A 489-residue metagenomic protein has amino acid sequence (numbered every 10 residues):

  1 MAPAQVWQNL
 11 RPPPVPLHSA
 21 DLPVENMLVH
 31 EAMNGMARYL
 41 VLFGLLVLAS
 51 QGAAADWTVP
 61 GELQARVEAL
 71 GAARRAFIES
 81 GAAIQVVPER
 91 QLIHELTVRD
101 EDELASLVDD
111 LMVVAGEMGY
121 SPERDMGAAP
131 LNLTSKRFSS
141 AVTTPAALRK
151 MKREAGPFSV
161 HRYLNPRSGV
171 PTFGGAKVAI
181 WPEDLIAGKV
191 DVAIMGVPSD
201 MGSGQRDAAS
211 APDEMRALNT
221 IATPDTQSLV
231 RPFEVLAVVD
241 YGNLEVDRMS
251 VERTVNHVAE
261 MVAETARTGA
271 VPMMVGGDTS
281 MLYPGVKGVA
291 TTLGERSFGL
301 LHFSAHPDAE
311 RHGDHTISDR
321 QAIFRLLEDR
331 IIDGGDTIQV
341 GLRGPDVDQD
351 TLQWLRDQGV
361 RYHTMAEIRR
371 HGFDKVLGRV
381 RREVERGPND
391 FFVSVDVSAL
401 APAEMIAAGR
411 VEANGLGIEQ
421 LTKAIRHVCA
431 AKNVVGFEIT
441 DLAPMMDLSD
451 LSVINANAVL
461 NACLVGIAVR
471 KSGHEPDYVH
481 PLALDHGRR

Functional and structural regions predicted by a protein language model:
E31-L40: Bacterial N-terminal signal peptides that target proteins for export
V41-A49: Bacterial N-terminal signal peptides
Q51-A54: Sec/Tat signal peptide C-region and signal peptidase I cleavage site
D56-I194, S199-R489: Conserved alpha-helical scaffold segments that buttress catalytic/binding sites
